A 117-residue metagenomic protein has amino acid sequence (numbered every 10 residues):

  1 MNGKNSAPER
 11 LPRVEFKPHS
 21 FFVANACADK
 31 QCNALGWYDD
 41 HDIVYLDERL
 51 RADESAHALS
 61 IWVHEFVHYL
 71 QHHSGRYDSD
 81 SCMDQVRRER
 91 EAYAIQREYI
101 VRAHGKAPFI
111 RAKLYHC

Functional and structural regions predicted by a protein language model:
M1-D42, R51-A52, R102: Auxiliary, metal-adjacent structural segments of Zn-dependent hydrolase domains
N33, R49-H57, R90, C117: Exposed acidic/polar residues on beta-strands and adjacent loops within beta-sheet cores, strongest in beta-propeller
H41-L46, H72, R76: Acidic/histidine-rich, surface-exposed loop or edge segments in extracytoplasmic proteins
Y45-W62, C82: Short pre-active-site segment immediately N-terminal to the catalytic Zn-binding motif
A56, S60, Y69, Y93: Membrane-embedded glycan transfer/ligation machinery that uses polyprenyl lipid-linked sugar donors/oligosaccharides
F66-M83: Catalytic Zn2+-binding segment of zinc metalloproteases
S81-H116: Post-HExxH zinc-binding segment in Zn-dependent metallohydrolases
